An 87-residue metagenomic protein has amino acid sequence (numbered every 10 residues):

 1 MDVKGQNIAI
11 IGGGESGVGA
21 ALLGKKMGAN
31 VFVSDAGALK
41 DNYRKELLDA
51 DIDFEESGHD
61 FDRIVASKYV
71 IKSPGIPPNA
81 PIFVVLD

Functional and structural regions predicted by a protein language model:
M1-D87: N-terminal leader/targeting and accessory segments in enzymes
